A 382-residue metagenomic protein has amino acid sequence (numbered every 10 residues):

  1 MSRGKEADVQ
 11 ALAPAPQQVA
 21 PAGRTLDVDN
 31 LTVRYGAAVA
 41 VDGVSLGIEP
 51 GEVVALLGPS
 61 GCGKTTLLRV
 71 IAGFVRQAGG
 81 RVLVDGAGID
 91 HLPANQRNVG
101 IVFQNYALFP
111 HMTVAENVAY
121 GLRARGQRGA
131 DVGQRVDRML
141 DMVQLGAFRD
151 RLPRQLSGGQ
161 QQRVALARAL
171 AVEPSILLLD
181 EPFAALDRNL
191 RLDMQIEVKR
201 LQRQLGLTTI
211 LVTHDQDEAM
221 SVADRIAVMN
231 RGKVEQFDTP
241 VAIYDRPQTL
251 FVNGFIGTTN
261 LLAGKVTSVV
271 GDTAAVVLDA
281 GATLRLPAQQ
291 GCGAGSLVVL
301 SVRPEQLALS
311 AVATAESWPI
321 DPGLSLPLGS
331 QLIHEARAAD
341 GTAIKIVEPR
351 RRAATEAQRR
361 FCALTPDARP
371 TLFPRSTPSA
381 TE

Functional and structural regions predicted by a protein language model:
S2-E6, T259, V269-E382: Non-catalytic connector elements of ABC transporters
V53, A94-Q104, L108-F251: ABC ATPase nucleotide-binding domains
L57-P59: The feature captures the beta-strand-to-loop junction immediately N-terminal to the Walker
A72: Helix-to-loop junction immediately C-terminal to a conserved catalytic motif
A78-R81, D131, R231, A263: Conserved coupling/switch loops of ABC nucleotide-binding domains, chiefly the family-specific signature
G80-G88: Conserved ABC transporter NBD signature motif
